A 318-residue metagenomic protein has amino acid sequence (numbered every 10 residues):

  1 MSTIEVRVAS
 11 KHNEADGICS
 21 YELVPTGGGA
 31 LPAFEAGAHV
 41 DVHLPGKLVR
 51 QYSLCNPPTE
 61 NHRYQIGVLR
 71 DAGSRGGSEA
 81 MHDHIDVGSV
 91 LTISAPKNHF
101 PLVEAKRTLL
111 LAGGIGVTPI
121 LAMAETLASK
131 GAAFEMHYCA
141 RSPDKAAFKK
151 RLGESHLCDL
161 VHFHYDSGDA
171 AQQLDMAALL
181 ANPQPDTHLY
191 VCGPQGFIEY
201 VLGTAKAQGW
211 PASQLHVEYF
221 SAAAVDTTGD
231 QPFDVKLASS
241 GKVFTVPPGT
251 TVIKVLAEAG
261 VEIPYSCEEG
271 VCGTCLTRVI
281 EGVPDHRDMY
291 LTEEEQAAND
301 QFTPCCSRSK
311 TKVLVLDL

Functional and structural regions predicted by a protein language model:
S2-V90, S94, A140-P143: Ferredoxin-reductase
F34-A38, D226-F233, V271-G273: A short, compositionally biased
A38, C55-T59, P247-I253, L291-E294 (+1 more regions): A short, sequence-level motif marking secondary-structure junctions
E79-S239, T245: FNR/FR-type flavoprotein reductase catalytic core
G193, Y219, S239, P248 (+5 more regions): Active-site proximal loops enriched in glycine and acidic residues that flank catalytic Cys/His/Asp and coordinate
Q231-P264: C-terminal accessory/binding modules appended to enzymatic or scaffolding proteins
V255-A259, P264, G273-L318: Iron-sulfur (Fe-S) cluster-binding segments and ferredoxin-like electron-carrier domains, especially [2Fe-2S]
